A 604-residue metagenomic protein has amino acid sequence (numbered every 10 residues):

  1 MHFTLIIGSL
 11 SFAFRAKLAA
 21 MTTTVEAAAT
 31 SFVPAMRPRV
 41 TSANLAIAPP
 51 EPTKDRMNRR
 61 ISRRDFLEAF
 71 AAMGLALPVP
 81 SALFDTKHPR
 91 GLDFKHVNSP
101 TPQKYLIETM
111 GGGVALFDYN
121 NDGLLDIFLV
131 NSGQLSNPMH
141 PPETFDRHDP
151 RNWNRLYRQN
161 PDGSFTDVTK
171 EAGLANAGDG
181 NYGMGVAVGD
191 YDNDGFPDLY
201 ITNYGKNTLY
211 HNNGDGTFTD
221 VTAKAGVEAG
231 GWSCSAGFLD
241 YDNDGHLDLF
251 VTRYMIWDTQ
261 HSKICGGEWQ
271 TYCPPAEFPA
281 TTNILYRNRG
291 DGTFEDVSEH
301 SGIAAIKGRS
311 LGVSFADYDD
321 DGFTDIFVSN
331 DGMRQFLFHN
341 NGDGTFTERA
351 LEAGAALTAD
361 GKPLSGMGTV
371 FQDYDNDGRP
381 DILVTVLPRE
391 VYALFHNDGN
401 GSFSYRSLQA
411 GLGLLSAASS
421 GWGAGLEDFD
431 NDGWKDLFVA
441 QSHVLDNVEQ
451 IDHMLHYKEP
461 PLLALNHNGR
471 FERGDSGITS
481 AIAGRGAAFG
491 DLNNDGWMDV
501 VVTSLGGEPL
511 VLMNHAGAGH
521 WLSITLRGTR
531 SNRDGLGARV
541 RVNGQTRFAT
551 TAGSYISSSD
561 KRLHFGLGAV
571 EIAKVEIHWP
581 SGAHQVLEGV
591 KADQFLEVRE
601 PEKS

Functional and structural regions predicted by a protein language model:
P52-G74: N-terminal secretory signal peptides and thylakoid transit peptides that target proteins across membranes
D85-K95, P100-L106, H148, T166-Y182 (+9 more regions): Short loop/turn motifs that recur once per blade in beta-propeller domains
S99-K104, T293, L414-A417, D446-E449 (+2 more regions): Gly/Ser/Thr/Pro-enriched helix-cap/hinge segments flanking short amphipathic alpha-helices
G111-N121, G183-N193, H211, S233-N243 (+5 more regions): Beta-propeller blade termini
I127-N131, D198-N203, L249-R253, D325-N330 (+4 more regions): Hydrophobic beta-strand segments that make up the repeating blades of beta-propeller and related beta-repeat
N131-D149, Y254-F278, A440-H456: Short, conserved, GDST-rich strand-edge loop motifs in beta-rich repeat architectures
N154-Q159, I284-N288, E459-L465: Beta-propeller blade signature
E171-A187, Y204-K206, H211, T217-F238 (+2 more regions): Asp-box/WD-like beta-propeller blade repeats and closely related beta-sheet repeat scaffolds
